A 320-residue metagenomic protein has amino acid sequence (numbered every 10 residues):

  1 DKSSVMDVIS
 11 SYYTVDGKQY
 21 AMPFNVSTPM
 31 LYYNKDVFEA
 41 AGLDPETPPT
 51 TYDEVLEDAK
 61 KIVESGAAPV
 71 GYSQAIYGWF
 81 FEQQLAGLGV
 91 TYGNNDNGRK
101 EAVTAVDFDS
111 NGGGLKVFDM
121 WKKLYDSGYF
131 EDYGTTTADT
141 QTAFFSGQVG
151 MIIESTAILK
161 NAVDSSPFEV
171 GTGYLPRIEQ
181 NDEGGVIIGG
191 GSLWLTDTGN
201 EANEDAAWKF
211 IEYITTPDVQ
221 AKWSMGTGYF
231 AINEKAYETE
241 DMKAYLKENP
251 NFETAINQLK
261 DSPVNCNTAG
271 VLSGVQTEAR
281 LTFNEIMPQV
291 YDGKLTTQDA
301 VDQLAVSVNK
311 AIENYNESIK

Functional and structural regions predicted by a protein language model:
D1-D7, S11-T14, D36-G42, T50 (+6 more regions): Extracytoplasmic "Venus flytrap"/periplasmic binding protein-like
D1-V5, P48, V90-K116, D164-S165 (+3 more regions): Short, solvent-exposed loop/beta-turn-alpha elements that line the ligand-binding surface or hinge of extracytoplasmic
D1-Y33, L56, Q83-A86, G171-G173 (+3 more regions): Hinge/lid segment of periplasmic solute-binding proteins
T14, I187, F252-S307: C-terminal capping/gating helix-and-loop segments adjacent to ligand/active sites or protein-protein/ligand interfaces
V15-F24, P29, E39, D53-A105 (+1 more regions): Extracytoplasmic/periplasmic solute-binding protein
A41, S127, V163-F230, V264-T268 (+2 more regions): Extracytoplasmic/periplasmic substrate-recognition and gating elements
T50-E54, D132-F145: Short helix-initiation/N-cap motifs at beta->coil->alpha
E57-A59, K100-Y133: Glycine-centered hinge/linker elements that transmit conformational signals in sensory and ligand-binding systems
